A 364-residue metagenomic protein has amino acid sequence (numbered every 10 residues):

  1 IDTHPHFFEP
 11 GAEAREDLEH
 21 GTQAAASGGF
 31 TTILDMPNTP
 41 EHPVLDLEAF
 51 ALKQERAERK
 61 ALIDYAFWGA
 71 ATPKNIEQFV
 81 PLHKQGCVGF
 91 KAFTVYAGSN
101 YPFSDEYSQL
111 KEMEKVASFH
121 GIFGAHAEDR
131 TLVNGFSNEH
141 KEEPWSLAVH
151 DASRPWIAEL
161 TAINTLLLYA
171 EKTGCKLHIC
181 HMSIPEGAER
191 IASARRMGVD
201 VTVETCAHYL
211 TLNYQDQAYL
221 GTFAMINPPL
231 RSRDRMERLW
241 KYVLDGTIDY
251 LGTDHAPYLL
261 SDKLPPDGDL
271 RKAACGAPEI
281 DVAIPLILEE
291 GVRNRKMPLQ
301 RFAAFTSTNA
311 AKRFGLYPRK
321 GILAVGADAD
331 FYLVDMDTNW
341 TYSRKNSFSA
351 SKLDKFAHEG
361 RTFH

Functional and structural regions predicted by a protein language model:
I1-K60: Metal-associated gating/positioning segment near the N- to mid-region
I1-P10, F123-E128, T253: Histidine-centered catalytic micro-motifs
T3-E16, T39-P40, V44, I63-N75 (+2 more regions): Active-site mouth loops of central-metabolism enzymes
H4, A25, G29, Y65 (+11 more regions): Divalent metal-coordination and catalytic microenvironments
D46-D64, Q109-A125, E279-L286: Alpha-helix-loop-beta-strand connector modules within alpha/beta enzyme cores
E77-L251: Histidine/acidic residue-rich metal-binding segments in metalloenzymes
L147-K176, L244-D245, Y250-L251, P257-T338: His/Asp/Glu-enriched, well-ordered alpha-helical/loop segment that forms or immediately abuts the divalent-metal
A224, G268-R271, T341-F356: Short, surface-exposed loop/helix-turn segments at secondary-structure junctions that function as lids/hinges flanking
